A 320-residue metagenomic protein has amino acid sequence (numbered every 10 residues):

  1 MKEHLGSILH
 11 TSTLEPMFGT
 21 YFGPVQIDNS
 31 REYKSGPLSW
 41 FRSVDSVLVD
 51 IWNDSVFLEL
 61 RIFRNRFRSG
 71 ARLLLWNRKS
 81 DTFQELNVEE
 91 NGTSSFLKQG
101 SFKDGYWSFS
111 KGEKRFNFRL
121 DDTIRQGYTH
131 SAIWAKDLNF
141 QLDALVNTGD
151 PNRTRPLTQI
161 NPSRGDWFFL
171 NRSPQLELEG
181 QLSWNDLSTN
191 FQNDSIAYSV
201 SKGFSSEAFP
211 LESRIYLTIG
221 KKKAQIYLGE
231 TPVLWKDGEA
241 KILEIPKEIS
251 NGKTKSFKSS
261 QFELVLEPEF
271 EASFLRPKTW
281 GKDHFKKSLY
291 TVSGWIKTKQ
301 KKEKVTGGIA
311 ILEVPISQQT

Functional and structural regions predicted by a protein language model:
M1-T320: Structured soluble/peripheral alpha/beta segments that form catalytic or ligand/cofactor-binding pockets
